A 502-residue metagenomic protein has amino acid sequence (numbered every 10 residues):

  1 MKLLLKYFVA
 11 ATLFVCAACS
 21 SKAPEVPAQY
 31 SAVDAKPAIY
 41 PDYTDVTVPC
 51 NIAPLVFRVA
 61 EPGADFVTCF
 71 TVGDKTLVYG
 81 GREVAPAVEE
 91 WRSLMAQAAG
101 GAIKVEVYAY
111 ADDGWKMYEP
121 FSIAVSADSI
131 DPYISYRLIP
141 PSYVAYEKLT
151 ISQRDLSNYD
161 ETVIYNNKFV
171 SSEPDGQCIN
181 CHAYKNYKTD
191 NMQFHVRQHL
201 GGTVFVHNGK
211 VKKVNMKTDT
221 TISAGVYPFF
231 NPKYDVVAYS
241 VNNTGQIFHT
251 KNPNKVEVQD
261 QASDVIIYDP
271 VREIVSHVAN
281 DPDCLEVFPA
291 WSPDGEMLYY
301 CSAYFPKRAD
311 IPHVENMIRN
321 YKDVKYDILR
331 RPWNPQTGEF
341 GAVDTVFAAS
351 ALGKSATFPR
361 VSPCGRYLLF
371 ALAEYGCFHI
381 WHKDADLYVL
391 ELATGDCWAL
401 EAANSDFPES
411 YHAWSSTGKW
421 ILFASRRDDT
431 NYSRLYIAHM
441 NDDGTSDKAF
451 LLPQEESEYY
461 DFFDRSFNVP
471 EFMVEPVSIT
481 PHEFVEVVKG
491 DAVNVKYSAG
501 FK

Functional and structural regions predicted by a protein language model:
M1-V26: Bacterial Sec-dependent N-terminal signal peptides
C19-K502: Sequence signature of WD/YWTD-type beta-propeller architectures
